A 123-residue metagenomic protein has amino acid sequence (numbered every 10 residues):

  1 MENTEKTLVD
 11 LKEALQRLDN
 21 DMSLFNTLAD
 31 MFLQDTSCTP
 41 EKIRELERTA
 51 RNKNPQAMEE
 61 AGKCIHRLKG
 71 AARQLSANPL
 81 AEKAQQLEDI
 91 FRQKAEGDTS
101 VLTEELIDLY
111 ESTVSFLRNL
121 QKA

Functional and structural regions predicted by a protein language model:
M1-A123: Two-component system phosphorelay core
